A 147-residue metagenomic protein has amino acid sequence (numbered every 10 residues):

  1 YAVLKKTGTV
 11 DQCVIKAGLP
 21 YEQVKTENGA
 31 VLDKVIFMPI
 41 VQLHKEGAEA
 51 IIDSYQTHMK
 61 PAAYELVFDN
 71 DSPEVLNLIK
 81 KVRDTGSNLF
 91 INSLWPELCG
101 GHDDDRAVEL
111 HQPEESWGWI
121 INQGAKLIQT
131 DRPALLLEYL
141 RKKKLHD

Functional and structural regions predicted by a protein language model:
Y1-E46, M59, L66-D69, T85: Metal-dependent phosphodiesterase/phospholipase catalytic core, i.e., the His/Asp/Glu-rich active-site region
I36-D147: C-terminal active-site rim and adjoining tail of enzyme catalytic domains
